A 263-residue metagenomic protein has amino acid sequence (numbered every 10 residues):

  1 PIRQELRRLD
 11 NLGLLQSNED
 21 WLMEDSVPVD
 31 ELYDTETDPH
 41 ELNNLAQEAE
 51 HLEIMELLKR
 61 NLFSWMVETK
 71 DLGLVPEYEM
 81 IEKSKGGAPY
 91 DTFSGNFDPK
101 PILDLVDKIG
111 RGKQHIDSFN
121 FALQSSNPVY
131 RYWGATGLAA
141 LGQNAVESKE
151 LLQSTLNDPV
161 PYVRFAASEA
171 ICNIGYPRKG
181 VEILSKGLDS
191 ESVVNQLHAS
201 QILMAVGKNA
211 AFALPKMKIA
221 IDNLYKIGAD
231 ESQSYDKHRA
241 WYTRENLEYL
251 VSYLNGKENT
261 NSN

Functional and structural regions predicted by a protein language model:
P1-Q47, E53-E56, M66, E82: C-terminal, low-complexity/hydrophilic appendages and adjacent surface loops of extracellular/periplasmic anionic
L22, P28-L42, T69-D71, Y90-G110 (+3 more regions): C-terminal substrate/ligand-recognition segments
E24, E56, S64-E68, E77-A122: Extracellular/periplasmic ectodomains of large secreted or surface enzymes and adhesion receptors
E48, N61-T69, N209: Structured segments of extracytoplasmic/periplasmic soluble domains in secreted or envelope-associated proteins
L62, M66, I221-Y225, E258: Sec/Tat-exported extracytoplasmic proteins
G95-G112, F121, V129-N144, S154 (+3 more regions): Structural detector for internal amphipathic alpha-helices that build alpha-solenoid repeat scaffolds
G112-Q124, N144-N157, P177-D189, N209-D222 (+1 more regions): Amphipathic alpha-helical scaffolding segments comprising HEAT/armadillo-like alpha-solenoid repeats
